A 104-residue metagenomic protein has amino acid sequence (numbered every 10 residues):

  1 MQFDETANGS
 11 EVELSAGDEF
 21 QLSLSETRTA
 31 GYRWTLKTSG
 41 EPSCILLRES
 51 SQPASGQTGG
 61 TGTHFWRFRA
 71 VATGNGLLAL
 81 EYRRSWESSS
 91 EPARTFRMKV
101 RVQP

Functional and structural regions predicted by a protein language model:
M1-Q21, T27: N-terminal edge beta-strand
E19-Q21, W34-E41, R94-F96: Surface-exposed interaction/ligand-binding surfaces
A30, T38-S55: Short, solvent-exposed loop/linker segments at beta-strand-coil boundaries, enriched for Pro/Gly and Ser/Thr
T58-F65: Aromatic sugar-binding surface patches on proteins that engage polysaccharides or sugar-phosphate polymers
V71-G76: Glycine-centered tight-turn and secondary-structure capping sites
A79-E81: Extracellular recognition modules
R83-S90: Short acidic/polar inter-strand loop motif in beta-rich domains
V100-P104: Interdomain boundary/hinge segments at the C-termini of tandem beta-sandwich modules
